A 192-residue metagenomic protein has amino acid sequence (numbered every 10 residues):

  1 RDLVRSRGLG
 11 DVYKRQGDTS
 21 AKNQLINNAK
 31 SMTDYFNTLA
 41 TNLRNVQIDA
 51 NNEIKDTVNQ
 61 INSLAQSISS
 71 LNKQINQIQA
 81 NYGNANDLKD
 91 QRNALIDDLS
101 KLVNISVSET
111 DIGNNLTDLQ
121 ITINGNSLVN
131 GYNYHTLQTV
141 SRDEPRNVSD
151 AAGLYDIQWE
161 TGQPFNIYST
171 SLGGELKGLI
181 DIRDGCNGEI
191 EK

Functional and structural regions predicted by a protein language model:
D2-Y13: Single conserved hydrophobic/aromatic residue that forms the stacking wall/gate of nucleotide- or nucleobase-binding
K14-G17, L99: Short, exposed beta-strand "edge-strand" segments with a Pro/Gly-rich flavor and a Y/T-containing core
D18-L25, A29-M32, F36-R92, S106 (+2 more regions): Alpha-helical heptad-repeat coiled-coil segments that mediate oligomerization/polymerization in large
N76-K192: Phosphate-proximal small/polar/acidic motifs at interfaces that engage nucleotide phosphates, polyphosphates
